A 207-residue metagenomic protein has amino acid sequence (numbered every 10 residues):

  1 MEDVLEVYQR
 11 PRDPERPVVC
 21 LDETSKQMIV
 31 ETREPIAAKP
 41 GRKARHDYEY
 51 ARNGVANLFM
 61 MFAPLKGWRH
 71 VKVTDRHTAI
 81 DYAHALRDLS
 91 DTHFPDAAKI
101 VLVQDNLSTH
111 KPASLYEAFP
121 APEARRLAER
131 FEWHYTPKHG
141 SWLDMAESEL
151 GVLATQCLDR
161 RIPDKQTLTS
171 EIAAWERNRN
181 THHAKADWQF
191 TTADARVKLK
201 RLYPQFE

Functional and structural regions predicted by a protein language model:
M1-R87, L199: Extended, low-complexity cationic-aromatic segments
C20-D22, M61, G67, L86 (+5 more regions): Mobile genetic element proteins and their domesticated derivatives, centered on retroelements and DNA transposons
T32, T167-E207: C-terminal domain-tail junction helix/linker
R45-A51, E123-M145, R160-P163: RNase H-like polynucleotidyl transferase catalytic core
R69, K138, A146-K165, N178-H182: Active-site proximal helix-loop segment of RNase H-like, two-metal nucleases, encompassing DDE(D)
I80-V101: Short, basic/hydrophobic alpha-helical segments
A97-K111: Acidic/histidine-rich, metal-coordinating catalytic segments
A113-A124: Short, aromatic/basic amphipathic alpha-helical patches
